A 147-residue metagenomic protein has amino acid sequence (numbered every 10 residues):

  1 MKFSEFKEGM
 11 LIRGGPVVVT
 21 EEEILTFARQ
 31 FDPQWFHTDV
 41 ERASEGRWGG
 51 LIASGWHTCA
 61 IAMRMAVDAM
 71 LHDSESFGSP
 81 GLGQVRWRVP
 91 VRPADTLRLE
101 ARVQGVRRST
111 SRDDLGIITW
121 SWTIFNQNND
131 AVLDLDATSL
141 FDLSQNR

Functional and structural regions predicted by a protein language model:
M1-E8, W87-T96, E100-R147: HotDog/MaoC-like acyl-thioester-processing domains
M1-G81, N146-R147: Hot-dog-fold acyl-thioester-processing enzymes
Q84: Short aromatic/hydrophobic contact patches that present stacked aromatics for nucleic-acid/ligand binding
